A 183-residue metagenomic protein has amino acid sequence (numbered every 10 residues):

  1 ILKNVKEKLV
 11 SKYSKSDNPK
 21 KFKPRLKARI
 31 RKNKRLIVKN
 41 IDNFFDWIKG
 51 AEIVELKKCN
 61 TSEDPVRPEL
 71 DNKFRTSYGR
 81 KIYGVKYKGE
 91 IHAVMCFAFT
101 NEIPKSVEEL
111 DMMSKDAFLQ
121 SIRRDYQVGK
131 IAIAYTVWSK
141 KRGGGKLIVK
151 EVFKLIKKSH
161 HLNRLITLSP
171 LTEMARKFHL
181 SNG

Functional and structural regions predicted by a protein language model:
K8, N18-Y87, I91: Short amphipathic alpha-helix that is part of the acyltransferase structural core
E90-V94, A132: Glycine-rich phosphate/pyrophosphate-binding loop shared by adenosine-nucleotide-utilizing enzymes
A98-A132: Conserved acyl-donor/pantetheine-binding loop and adjacent beta-alpha core of acyl/acetyltransferases and related
A132, K158-L171: Conserved GNAT acetyl-CoA-binding A-motif
A132-G144: A short, internal acetyl-CoA/4′-phosphopantetheine-binding micro-motif in the GNAT/acyltransferase core
S139, I166-K177: Conserved beta-strand-loop-alpha-helix junction that forms the acyl-donor binding cleft
K141-K157: Conserved acetyl-CoA-binding loop-helix of GNAT-fold acetyltransferases
